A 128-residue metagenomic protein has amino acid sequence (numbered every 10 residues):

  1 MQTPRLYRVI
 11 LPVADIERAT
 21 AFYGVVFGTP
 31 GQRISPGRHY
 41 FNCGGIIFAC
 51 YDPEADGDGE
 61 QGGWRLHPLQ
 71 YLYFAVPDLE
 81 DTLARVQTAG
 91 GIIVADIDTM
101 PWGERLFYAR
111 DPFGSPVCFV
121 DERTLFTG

Functional and structural regions predicted by a protein language model:
M1-Y7, G28-A75, D81-R110, D121-G128: Vicinal oxygen chelate
A19-G24, V86, G114: Conserved active-site tyrosine of GNAT-family acetyltransferases
P116-F119: Short glycine-/small-residue motifs
